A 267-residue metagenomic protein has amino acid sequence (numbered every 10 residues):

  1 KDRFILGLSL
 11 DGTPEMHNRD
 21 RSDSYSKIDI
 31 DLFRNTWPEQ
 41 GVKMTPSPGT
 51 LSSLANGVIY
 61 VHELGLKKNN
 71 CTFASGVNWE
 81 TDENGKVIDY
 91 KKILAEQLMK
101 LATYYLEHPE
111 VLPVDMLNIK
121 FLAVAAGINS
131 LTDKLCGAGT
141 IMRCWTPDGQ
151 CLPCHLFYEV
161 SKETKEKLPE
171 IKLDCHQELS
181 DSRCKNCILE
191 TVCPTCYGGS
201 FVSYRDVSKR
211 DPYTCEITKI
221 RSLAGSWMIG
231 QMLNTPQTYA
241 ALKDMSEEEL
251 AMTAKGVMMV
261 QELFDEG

Functional and structural regions predicted by a protein language model:
K1-G76, E80-E83, V87: Radical SAM/AdoMet-radical enzyme domain recognition
L10-G12, P46-P48, S75, N118 (+3 more regions): Short, flexible loop/turn elements at secondary-structure junctions
P14-M16, G49-L51, V77-E80, A123-V124 (+4 more regions): Flexible loop/turn segments at secondary-structure boundaries
L54, L94, C136-A138, S180 (+1 more regions): Active-site-proximal structural scaffolding
N70, C144, P153, R183-N186: Structured core elements
E80-K162: A C-terminal junction/extension of Radical SAM enzymes
L156-G267: Flexible mid-to-C-terminal extensions adjoining Fe-S/redox cofactors in radical SAM and related proteins
